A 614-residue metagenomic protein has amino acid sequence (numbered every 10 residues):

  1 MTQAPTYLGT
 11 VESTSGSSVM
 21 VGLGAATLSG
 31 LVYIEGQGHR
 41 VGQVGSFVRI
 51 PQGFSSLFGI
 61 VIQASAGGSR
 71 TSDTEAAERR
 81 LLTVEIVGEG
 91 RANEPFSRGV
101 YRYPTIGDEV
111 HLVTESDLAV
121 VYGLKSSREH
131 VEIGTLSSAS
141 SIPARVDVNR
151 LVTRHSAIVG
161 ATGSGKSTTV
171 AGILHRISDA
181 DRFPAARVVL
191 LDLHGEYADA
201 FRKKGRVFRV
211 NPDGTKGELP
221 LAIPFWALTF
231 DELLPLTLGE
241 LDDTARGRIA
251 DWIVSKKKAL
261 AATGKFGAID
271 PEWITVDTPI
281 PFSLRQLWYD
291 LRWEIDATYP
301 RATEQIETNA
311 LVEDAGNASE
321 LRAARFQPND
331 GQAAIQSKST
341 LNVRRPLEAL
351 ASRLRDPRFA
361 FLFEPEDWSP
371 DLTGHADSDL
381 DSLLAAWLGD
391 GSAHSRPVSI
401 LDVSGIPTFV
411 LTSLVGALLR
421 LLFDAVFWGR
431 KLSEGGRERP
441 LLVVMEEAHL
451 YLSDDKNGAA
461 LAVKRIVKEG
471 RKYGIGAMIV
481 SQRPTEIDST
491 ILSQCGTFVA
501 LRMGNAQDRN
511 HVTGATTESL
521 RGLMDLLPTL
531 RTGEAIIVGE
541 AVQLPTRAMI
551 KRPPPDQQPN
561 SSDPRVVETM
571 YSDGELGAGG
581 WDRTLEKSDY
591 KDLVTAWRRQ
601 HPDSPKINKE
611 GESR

Functional and structural regions predicted by a protein language model:
M1-G160, T168-T169, D179-R182, R437-R439 (+1 more regions): Basic- and hydrophobic-enriched, low-structure N-terminal and domain-boundary segments that flank ATP-binding catalytic
H130-D213, S489, I537, R599 (+1 more regions): Glycine-rich phosphate-binding loop of nucleotide-binding enzymes
R176-D181, L422-F427, A462-M478, E586-S588: Substrate-engagement module of ASCE P-loop NTPases
L191, M445, V480-S481: Hydrophobic residues in beta-strands of the RecA-like P-loop NTPase core, especially within AAA+ ATPase
G195-F201, G205, P224-R465: P-loop NTPase motor domains
G239, R465-M549: Conserved ATP-driven motor cores of ASCE-family P-loop NTPases powering translocation/secretion/packaging/pilus
R248-A268, D525-D556: Conserved AAA+ ATPase small/helical "lid" subdomain
T303, D314, A318-A324, T532-R614: Conserved P-loop NTPase motor module
